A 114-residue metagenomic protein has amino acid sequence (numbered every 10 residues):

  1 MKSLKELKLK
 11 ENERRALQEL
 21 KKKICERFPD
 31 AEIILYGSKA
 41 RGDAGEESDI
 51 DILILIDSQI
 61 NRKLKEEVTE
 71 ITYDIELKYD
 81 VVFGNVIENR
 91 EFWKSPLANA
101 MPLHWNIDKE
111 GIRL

Functional and structural regions predicted by a protein language model:
M1-E32, R41-E46, D57-L114: Catalytic core of pol beta-like nucleotidyltransferases
Y36-S38: Glycine-rich beta-strand-to-loop/alpha-helix junction loops that act as flexible
D49-L55: Short, aliphatic-rich beta-strand segments
